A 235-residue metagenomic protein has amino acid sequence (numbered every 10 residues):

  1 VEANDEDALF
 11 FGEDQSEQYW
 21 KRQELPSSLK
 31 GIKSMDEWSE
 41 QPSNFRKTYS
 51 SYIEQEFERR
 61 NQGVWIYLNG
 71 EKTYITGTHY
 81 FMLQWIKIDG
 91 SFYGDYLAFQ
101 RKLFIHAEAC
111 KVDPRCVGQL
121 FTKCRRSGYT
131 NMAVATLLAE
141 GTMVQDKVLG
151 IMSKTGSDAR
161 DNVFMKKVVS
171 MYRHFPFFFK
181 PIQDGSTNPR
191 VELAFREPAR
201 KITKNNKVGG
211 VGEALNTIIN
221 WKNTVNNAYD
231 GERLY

Functional and structural regions predicted by a protein language model:
V1-Y235: Phosphate/NTP-binding elements of NTP-utilizing enzymes
